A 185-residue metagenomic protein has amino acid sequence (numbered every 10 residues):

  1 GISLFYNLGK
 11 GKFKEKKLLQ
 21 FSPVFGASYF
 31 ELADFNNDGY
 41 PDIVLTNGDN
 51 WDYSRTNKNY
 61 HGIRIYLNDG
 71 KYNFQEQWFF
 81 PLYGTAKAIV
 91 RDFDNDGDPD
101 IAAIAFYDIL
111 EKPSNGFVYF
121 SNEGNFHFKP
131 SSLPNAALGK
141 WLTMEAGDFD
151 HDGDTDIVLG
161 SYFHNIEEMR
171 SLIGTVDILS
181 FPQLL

Functional and structural regions predicted by a protein language model:
G1-L185: Beta-propeller-forming repeat regions
